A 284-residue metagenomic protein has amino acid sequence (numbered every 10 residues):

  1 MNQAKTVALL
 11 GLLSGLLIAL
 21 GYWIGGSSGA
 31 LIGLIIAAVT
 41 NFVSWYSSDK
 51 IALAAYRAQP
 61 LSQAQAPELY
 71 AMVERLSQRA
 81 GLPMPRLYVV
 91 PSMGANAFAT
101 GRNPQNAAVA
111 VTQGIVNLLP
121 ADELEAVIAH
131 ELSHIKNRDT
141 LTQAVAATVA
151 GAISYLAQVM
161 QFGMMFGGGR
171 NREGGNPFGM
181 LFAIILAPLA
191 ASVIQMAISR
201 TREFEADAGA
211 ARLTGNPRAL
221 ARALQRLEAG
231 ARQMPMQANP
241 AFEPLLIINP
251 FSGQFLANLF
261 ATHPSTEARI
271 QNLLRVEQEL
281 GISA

Functional and structural regions predicted by a protein language model:
N2-L12, L31, F42-F178, L189-A284: Polar-ligand-bearing catalytic/cofactor-coordination segments of membrane-embedded or membrane-tethered inner-membrane
I18-G29: Short, hydrophobic transmembrane alpha-helix segments
G29-V39, I184: Hydrophobic core segments of alpha-helical transmembrane domains in multi-pass membrane proteins
